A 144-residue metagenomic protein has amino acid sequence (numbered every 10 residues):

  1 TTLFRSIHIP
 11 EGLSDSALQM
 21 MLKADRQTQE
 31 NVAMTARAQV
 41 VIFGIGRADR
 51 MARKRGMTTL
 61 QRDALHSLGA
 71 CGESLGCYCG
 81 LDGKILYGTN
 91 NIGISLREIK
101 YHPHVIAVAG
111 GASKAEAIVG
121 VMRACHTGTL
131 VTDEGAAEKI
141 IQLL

Functional and structural regions predicted by a protein language model:
T2-L3: Short, small-residue-biased leader/transition segments that mark boundaries at the very start of proteins
S6-V32, L75-G83: Active-site rim loops that border cofactor/substrate pockets in soluble metabolic enzymes
H8, F43-G46, V108-A109, V131: Short beta-strand segments
L13-A17, I45, D49-R55, E116 (+1 more regions): Short acidic/glycine-rich loop or secondary-structure boundary segments that cap or lie
M20-D63: Internal active-site segments that recognize and position negatively charged phosphoryl groups and nucleotide moieties
T35-V40, A70-E73, K100-H102: Short gly/pro-enriched beta-turn/loop segments at secondary-structure junctions
K54-K84, T129-T132: Gly/Ser/Thr-rich active-site loops/lids in small-molecule metabolic enzymes that frequently grip phosphoryl groups
L81, I85-L144: ATP/nucleoside-binding phosphotransfer catalytic cores, i.e., glycine-rich phosphate-binding loops
